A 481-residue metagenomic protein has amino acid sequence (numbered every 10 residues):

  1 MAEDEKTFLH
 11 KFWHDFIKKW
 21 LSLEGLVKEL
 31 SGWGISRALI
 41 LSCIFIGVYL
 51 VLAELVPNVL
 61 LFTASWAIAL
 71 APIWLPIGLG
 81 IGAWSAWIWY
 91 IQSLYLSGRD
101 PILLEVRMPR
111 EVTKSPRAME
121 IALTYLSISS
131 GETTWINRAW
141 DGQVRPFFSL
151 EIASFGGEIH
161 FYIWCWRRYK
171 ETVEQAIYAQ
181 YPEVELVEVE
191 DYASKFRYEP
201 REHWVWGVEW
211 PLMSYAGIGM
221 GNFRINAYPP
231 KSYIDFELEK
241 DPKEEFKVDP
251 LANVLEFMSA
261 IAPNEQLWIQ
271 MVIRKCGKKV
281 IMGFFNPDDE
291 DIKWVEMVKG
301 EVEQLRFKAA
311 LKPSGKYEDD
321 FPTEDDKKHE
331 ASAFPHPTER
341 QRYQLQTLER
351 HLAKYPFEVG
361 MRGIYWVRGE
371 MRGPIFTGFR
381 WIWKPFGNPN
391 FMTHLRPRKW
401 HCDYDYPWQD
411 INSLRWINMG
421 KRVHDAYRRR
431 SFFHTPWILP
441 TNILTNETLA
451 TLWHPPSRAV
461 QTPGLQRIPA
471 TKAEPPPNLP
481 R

Functional and structural regions predicted by a protein language model:
A2-S36, L60-A69, P76-R481: Extended, folded cores of ATP/NTP-driven motor/assembly subunits in large transport and secretion machines
W33-V51, G78: Elongated, non-catalytic scaffold/linker segments and compositionally distinctive motifs
C43-L70: Transmembrane helix-loop junctions at the membrane interface of multipass transporters and ion channels
